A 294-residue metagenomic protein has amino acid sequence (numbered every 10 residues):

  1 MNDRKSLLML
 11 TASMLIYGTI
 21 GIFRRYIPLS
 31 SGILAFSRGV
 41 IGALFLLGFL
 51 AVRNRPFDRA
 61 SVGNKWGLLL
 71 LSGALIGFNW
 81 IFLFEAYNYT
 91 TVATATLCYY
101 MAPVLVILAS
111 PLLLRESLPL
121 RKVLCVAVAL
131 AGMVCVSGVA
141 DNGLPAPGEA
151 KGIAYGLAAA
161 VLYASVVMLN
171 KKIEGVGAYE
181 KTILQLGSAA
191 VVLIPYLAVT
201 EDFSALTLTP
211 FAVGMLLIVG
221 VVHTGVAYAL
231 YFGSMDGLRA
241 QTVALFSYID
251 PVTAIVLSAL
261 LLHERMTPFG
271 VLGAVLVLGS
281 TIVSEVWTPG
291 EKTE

Functional and structural regions predicted by a protein language model:
M1-A12, L44-L71, S117-V123, D141-K151 (+4 more regions): Membrane-interface interhelical linkers
M1-F36, A74, F82, P145-K172 (+2 more regions): Glycine-/small-residue-enriched transmembrane alpha-helix faces in small-molecule transporters and effluxers
T11, L15, F36-V40, L70-A74 (+8 more regions): Residue-level signature of the transmembrane alpha-helical core of multi-pass small-molecule transporters
L15-T19, F23, F49, L70-E85 (+8 more regions): Hydrophobic alpha-helical transmembrane segments of multi-pass membrane transport proteins, especially secondary
I27, L34, R38, A86 (+9 more regions): Hydrophobic/aromatic residues within transmembrane alpha-helices of multi-pass small-molecule transporters
I41-F45, C98-L112, A127, S188-L193 (+2 more regions): Alpha-helical transmembrane segments of compact multi-pass small-molecule transporters, enriched in specific families
L46, L50, L70, L118-A140 (+5 more regions): Hydrophobic transmembrane alpha-helices of multi-pass small-molecule transport proteins
T94, A178, A240-V243: Cytoplasm-facing, short amphipathic helices at loop-to-helix transitions on the intracellular side of 12-TM secondary
